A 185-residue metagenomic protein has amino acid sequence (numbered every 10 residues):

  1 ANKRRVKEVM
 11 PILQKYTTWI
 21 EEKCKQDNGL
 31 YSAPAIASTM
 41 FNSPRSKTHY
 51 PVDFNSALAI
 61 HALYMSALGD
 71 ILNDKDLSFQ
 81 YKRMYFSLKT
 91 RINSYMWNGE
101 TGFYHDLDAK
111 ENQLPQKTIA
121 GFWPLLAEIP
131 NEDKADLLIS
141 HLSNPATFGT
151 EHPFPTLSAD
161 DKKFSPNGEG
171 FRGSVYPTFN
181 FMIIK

Functional and structural regions predicted by a protein language model:
A1-R5, S56-K75, W123-K134, F181-K185: Well-ordered alpha-helical scaffold segments within catalytic/enzyme domains
A1-S32, P51-A59, S174-I184: Aromatic-rich carbohydrate-recognition surfaces in CAZymes
L13, S78-I92: Short amphipathic alpha-helical coiled-coil/interface segments
E22-Y50, T90-V175: Extended glycan-interaction surfaces of carbohydrate-active proteins
S46-I60, L77-Q80, M84, Q116 (+1 more regions): Short, contiguous, pocket-lining structural segments that sit at or immediately flank catalytic/ligand-binding sites
